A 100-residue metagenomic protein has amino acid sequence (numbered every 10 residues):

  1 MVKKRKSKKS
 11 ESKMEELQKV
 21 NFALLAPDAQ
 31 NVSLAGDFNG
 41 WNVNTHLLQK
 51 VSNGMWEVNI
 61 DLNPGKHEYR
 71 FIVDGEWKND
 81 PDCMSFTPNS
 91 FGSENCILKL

Functional and structural regions predicted by a protein language model:
M1-Q18: Extracellular ectodomain segments of secreted/surface proteins
K13-K66, E76-L100: Aromatic-rich carbohydrate-binding modules that target alpha-glucans
